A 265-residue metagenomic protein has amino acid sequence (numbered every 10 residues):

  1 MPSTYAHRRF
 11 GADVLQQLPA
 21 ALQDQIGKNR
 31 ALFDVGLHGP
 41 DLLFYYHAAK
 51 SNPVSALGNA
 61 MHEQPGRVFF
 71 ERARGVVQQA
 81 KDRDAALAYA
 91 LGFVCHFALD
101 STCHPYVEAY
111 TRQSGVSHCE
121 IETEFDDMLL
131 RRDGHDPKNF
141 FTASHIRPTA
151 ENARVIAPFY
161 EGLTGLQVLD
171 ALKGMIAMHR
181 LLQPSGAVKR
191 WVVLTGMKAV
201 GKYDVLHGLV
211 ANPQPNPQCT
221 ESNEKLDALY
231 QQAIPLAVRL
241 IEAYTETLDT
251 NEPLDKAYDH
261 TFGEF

Functional and structural regions predicted by a protein language model:
M1-A90, V94-F265: N-terminal leader/auxiliary helical segments
